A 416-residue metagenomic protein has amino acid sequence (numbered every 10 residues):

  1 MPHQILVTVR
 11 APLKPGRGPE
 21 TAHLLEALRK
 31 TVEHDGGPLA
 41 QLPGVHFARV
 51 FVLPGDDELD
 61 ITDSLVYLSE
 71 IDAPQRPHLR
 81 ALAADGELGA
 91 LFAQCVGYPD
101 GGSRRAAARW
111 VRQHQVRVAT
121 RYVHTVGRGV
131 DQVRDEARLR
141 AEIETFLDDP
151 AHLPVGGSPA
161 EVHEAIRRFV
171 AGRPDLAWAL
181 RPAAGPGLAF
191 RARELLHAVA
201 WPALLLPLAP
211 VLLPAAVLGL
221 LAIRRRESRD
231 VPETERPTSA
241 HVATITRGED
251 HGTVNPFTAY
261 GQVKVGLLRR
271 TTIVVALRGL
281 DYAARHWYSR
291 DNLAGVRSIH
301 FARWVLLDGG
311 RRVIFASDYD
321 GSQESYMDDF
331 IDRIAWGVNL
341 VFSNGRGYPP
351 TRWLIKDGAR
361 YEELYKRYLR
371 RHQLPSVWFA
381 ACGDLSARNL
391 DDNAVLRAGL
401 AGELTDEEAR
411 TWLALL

Functional and structural regions predicted by a protein language model:
M1-H46, G55-S64, E70-P77, A107-V296 (+4 more regions): Short S/T/G/P-rich N-terminal loop/turn motif that feeds into the first structured element of a domain
E33-G36, L91-Q94, A283-W287, D328-I331 (+1 more regions): Glycine-rich loops and low-complexity Gly/Arg-rich segments that provide flexible linkers or classic glycine-based
V50, A302-L306: Short edge beta-strands and adjacent turn/loop segments
S69-G89, S317-N339: Hydrophobic, ordered structural segments
L88-S103, W336-R352: Conserved short beta-strand edge segments in small beta-sheet-based binding/regulatory domains
